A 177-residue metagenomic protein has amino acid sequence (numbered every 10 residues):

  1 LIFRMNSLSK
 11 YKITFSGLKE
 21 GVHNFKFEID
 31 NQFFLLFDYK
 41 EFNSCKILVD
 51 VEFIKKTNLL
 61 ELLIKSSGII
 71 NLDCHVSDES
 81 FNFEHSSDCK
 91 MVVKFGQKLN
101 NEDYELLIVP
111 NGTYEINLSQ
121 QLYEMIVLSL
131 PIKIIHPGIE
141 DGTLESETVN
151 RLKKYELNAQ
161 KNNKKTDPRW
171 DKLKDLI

Functional and structural regions predicted by a protein language model:
I2-D73: A positional/architectural concept
I2-S16, F95-I177: Charge-rich, low-complexity linker and terminal segments
N24-K26, K46-D50, S80-V92, E115: Well-ordered beta-strand positions in beta-sheet-rich domains
N31-F33, K55-L59, D78, Q97-L99 (+2 more regions): Residues that cap or initiate secondary-structure elements
Y39, S86-C89, G138: Short linear functional motifs in flexible/disordered or boundary regions
D50, N71-H75, F83, L106-G112 (+1 more regions): Homeobox/homeodomain signature
L63-K65, E84-D88, N162: Solvent-exposed, well-ordered amphipathic alpha-helical segments that flank/support binding or catalytic loops
I69, D73-E102: Helix-adjacent hinge/juxtasegments
